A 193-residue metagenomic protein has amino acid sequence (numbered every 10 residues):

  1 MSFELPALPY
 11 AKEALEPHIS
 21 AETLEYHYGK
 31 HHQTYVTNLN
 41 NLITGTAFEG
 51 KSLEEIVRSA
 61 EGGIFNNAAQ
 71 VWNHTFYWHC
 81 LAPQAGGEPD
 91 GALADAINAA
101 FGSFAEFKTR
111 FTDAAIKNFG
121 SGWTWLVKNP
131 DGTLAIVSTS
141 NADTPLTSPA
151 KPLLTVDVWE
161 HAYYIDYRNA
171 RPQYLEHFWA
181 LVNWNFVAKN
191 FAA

Functional and structural regions predicted by a protein language model:
M1-A193: Feature for soluble, non-membrane regions of globular proteins
